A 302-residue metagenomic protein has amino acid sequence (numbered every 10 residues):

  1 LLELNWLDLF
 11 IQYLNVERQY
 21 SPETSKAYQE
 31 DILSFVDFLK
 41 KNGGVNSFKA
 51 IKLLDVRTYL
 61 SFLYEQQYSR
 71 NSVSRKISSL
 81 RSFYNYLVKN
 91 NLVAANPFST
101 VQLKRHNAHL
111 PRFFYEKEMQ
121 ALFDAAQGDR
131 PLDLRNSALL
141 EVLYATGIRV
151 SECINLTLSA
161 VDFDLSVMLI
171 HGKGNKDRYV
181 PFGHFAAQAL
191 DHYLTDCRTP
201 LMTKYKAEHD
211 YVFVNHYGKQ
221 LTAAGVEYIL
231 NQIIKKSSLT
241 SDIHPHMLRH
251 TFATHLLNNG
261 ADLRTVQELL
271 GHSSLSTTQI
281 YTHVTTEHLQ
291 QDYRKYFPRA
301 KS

Functional and structural regions predicted by a protein language model:
L1-S302: Conserved catalytic core of the tyrosine transesterase superfamily
